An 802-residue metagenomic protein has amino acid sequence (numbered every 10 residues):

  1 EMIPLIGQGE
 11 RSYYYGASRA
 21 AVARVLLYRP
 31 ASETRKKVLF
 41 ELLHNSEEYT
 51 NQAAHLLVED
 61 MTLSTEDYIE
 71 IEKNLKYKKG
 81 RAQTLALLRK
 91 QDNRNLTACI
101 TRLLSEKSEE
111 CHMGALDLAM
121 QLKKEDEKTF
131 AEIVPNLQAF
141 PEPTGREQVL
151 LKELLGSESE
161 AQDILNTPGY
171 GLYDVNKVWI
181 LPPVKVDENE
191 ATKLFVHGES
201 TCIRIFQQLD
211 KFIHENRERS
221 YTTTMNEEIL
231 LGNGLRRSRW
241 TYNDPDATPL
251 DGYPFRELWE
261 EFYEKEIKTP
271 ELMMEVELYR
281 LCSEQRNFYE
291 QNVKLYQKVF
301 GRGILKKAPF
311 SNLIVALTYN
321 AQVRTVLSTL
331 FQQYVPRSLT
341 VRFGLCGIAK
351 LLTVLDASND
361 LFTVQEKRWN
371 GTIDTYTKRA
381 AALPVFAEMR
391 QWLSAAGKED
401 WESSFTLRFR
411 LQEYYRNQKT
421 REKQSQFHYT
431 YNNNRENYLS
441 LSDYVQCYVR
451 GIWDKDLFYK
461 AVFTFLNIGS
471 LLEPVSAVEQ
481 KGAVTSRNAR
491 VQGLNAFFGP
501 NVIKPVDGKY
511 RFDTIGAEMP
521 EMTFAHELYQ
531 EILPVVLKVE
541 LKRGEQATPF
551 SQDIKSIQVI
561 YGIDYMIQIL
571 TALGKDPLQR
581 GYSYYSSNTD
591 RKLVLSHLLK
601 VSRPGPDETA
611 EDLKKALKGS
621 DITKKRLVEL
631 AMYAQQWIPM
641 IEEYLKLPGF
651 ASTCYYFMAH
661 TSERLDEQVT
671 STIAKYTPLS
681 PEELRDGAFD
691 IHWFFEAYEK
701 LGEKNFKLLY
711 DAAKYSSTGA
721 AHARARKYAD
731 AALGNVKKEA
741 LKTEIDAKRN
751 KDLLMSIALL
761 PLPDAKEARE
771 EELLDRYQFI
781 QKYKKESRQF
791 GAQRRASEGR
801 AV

Functional and structural regions predicted by a protein language model:
E1, R11-S12, G16-P30, E41-H44 (+11 more regions): Structural detector for internal amphipathic alpha-helices that build alpha-solenoid repeat scaffolds
E1-G9, P30-L42, T62-N74, N93-S105 (+8 more regions): Amphipathic alpha-helical scaffolding segments comprising HEAT/armadillo-like alpha-solenoid repeats
E1-L42, S556, Y561, I567-A616 (+1 more regions): Alpha-solenoid helical-repeat scaffolds
Y14, A31, L617-L759, D764-E772: Extended, well-ordered protein cores
L63-T201, V802: Long alpha-helical HEAT/HEAT-like repeat alpha-solenoid scaffolds in very large eukaryotic proteins, especially those
Y173-L665: Non-catalytic protein-protein interaction scaffold segments in large eukaryotic complex-forming proteins
S787, G791: Inter-helical turn/loop segments and adjacent helix faces that build the functional surface of alpha-helical bundle
R794-V802: C-terminal structured domains
